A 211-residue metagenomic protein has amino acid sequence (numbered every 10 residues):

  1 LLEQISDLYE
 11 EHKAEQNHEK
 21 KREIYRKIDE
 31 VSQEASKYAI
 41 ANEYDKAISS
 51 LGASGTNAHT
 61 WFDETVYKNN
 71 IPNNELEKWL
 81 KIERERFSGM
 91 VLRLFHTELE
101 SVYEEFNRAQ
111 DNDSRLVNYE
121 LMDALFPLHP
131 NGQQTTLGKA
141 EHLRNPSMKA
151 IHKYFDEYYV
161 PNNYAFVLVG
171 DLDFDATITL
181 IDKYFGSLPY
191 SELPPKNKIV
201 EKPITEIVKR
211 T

Functional and structural regions predicted by a protein language model:
L1-N74, R108-N163, S187-T211: Non-catalytic beta-strand/loop surface segments
A41, L80, H96-L99, N118 (+1 more regions): Hydrophobic face of alpha-helices
Y67, E83, V102, I151 (+1 more regions): Divalent metal-coordination and catalytic microenvironments
N69-L99: M16/insulysin-pitrilysin zinc metalloprotease superfamily fold
P72-E75, G170-D175: Helix N-cap motif at beta-to-alpha junctions
E85-L92, Y184-E192: A common structural junction motif
E100-E105, K202: Acidic helix-start/capping segments at beta-turn-to-alpha-helix junctions
